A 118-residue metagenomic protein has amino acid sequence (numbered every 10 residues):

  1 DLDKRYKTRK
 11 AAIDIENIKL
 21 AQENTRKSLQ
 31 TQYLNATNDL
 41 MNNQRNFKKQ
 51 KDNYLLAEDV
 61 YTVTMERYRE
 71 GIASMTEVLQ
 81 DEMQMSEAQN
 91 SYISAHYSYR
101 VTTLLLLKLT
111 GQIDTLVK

Functional and structural regions predicted by a protein language model:
D1-T62, S94: Sec/SRP-type N-terminal targeting helices
Y6, L79, V117: Solvent-exposed, flexible loop/coil residues
N42-S94, L107-L109: Charged, solvent-exposed structural "stalk/scaffold" segments of large extracytoplasmic/peripheral assemblies
S91-K118: Acidic, low-complexity, intrinsically disordered peripheral segments
